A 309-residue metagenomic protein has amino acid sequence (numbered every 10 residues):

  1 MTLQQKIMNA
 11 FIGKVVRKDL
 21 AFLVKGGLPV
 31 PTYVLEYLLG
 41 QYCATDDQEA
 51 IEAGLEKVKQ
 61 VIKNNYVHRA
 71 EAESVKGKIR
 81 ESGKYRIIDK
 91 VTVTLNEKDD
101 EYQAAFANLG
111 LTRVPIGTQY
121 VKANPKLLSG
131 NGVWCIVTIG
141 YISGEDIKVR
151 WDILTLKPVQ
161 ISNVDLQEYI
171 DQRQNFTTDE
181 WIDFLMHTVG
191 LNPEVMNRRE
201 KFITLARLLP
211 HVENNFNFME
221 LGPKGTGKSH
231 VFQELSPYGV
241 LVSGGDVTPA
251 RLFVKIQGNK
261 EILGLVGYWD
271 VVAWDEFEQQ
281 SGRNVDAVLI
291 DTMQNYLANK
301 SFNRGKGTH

Functional and structural regions predicted by a protein language model:
M1-V189: Extended, charged/polar low-complexity intrinsically disordered regions
N192-H309: Conserved ASCE/P-loop NTPase catalytic core
